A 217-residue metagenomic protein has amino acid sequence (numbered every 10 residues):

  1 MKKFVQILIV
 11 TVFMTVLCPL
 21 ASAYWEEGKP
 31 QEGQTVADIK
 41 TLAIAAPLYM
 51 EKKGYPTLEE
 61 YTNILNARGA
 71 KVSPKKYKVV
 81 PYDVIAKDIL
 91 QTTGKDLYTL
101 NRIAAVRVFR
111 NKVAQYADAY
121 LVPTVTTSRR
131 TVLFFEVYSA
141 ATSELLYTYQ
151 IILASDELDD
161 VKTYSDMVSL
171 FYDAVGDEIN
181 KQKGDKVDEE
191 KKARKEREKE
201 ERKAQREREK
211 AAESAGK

Functional and structural regions predicted by a protein language model:
M1-I9: Bacterial N-terminal signal peptides that target proteins for export
L8-P19: Bacterial N-terminal signal peptides
A23-A43, N63, N111-A114, V125 (+1 more regions): C-terminal/domain-edge helix-coil "capping" segments
A45-Y49, Y82, P123-T126: Active-site-proximal beta-strand/loop segments in catalytic clefts of secreted hydrolases
E51-A105, V113: N-terminal segment of the mature soluble domain
V108: Short boundary/loop segments of OB/S1/cold-shock single-stranded nucleic-acid-binding domains
Y116-D118: Conserved acidic residues
